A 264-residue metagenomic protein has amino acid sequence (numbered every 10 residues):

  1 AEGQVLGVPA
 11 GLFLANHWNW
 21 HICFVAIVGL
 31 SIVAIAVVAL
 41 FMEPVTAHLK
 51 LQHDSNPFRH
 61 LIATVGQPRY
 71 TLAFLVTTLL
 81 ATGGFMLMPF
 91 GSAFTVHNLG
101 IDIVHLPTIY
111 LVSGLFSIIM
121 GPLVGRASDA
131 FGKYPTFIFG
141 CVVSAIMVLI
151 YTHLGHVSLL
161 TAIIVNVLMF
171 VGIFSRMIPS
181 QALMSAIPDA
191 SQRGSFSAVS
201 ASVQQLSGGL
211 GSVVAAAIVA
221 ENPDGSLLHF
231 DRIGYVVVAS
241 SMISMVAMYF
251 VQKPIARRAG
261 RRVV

Functional and structural regions predicted by a protein language model:
Q4-V5, G114-P122, G209: Residue-level signature of mid-helix packing/kink "hotspots" within the transmembrane helices of 12-pass Major
N16-V28, A217-S241: A membrane-interface helix-boundary motif in multi-pass transporters
V28-H48, A247-V251: C-terminal membrane-cytosol helix-exit motif in multi-pass small-molecule transporters
E43-V76: Juxtamembrane intracellular "pre-TM" segments in multi-pass secondary transporters
R69-L111: Extracytoplasmic gate region of multi-pass secondary transporters
M120-G132, V219: Helix-to-loop junctions at the C-terminal end of transmembrane segments in multipass secondary transporters
Y134-S180: C-terminal transmembrane helical hairpin of 12-TM major facilitator-type secondary transporters
A190-P223: A late C-terminal transmembrane helix in Major Facilitator Superfamily
